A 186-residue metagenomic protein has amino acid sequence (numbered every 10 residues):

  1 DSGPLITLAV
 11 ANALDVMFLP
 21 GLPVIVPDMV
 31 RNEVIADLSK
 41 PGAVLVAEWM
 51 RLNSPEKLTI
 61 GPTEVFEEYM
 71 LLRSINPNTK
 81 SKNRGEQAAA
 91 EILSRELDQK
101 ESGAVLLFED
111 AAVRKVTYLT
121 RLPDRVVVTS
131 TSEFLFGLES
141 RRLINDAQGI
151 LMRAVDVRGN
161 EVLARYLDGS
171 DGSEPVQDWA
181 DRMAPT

Functional and structural regions predicted by a protein language model:
D1, N76-P77: Short, contiguous strand/loop micro-motifs
D1-G3, D28, L107-D110: Short His-Asn-centered micro-motif
L8-I25, M29-E64, P77-Q87, E91-G103 (+1 more regions): Feature 3881 marks metal-assisted phosphotransfer/nuclease machinery and their flanking interaction elements
T63-L72: A short, charged helix-loop
